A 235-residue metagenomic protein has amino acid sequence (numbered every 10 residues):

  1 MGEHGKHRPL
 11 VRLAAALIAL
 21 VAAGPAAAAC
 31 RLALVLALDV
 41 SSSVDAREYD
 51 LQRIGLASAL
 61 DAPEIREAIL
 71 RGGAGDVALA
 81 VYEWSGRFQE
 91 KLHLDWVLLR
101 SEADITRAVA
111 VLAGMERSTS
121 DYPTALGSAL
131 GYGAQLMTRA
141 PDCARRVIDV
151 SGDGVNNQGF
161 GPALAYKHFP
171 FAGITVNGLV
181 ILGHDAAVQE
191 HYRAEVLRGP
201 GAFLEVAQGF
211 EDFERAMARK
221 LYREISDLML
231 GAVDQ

Functional and structural regions predicted by a protein language model:
M1-P9: N-terminal secretory signal peptides that target proteins for export/translocation
A22-G24: N-terminal signal peptide c-region/cleavage motif recognized by signal peptidases
A29-D95, V147-S151, N177: Von Willebrand factor
A37-R47, L79, D95-L98, L112-P123 (+4 more regions): Second-shell loop/turn segments in exported
I69, G154-E195: VWA/integrin I-like adhesion module and closely mimicked acidic/polar interface patches used
K91, L99, A103-R146, G178-V188 (+2 more regions): Von Willebrand factor
D121-A172, S226: Exposed acidic/Ser/Thr-rich ligand/metal-binding surfaces
A186-G231: Von Willebrand factor A/integrin I-like adhesion domains
